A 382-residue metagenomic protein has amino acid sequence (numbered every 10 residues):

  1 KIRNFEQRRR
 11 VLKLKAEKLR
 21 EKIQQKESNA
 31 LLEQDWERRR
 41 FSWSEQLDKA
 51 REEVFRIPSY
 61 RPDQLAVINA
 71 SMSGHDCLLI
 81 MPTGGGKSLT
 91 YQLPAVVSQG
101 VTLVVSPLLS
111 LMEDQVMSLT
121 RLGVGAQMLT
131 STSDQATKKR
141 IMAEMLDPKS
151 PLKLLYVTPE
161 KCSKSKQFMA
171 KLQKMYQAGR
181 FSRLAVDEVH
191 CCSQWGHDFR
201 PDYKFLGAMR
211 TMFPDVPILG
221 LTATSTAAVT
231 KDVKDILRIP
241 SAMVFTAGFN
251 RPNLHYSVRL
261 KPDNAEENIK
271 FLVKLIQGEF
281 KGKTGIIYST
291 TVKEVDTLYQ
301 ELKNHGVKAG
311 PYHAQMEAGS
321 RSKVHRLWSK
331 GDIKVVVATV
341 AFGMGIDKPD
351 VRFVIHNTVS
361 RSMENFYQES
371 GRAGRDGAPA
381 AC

Functional and structural regions predicted by a protein language model:
K1-P62, A66: Charged, low-complexity
D35-F41, K49-A50, V54, P62 (+6 more regions): Helicase motor core with emphasis on the C-terminal RecA-like subdomain
L103: ABC nucleotide-binding domain signature
S110: Short Cys/His-based metal-binding microdomains
